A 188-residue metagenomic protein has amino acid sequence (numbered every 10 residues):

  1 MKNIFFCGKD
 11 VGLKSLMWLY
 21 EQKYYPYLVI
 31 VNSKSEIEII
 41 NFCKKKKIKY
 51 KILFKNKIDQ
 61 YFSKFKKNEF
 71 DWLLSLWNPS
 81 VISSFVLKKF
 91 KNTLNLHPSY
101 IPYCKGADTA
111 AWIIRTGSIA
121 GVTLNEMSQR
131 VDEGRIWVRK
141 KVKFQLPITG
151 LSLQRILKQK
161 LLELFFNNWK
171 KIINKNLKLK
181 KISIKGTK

Functional and structural regions predicted by a protein language model:
M1-K188: One-carbon transfer enzymes
